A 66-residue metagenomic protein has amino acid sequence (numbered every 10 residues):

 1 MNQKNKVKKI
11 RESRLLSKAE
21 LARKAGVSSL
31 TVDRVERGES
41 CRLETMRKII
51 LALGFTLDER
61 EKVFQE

Functional and structural regions predicted by a protein language model:
M1-S13: A short, Lys/Arg-rich alpha-helix, primarily the initiator
K6, S17, R42-T45: Residues that mark the N-terminal boundary/hinge immediately upstream of a DNA-recognition element
E12, R23, L51: Alpha-helical residues within the helix-turn-helix
L15-D33: Short alpha-helical DNA-recognition segment
S28, E39, L53: The DNA-recognition helices of helix-turn-helix-type DNA-binding domains
E44-E61: DNA major-groove recognition helix of helix-turn-helix/homeodomain DNA-binding modules
